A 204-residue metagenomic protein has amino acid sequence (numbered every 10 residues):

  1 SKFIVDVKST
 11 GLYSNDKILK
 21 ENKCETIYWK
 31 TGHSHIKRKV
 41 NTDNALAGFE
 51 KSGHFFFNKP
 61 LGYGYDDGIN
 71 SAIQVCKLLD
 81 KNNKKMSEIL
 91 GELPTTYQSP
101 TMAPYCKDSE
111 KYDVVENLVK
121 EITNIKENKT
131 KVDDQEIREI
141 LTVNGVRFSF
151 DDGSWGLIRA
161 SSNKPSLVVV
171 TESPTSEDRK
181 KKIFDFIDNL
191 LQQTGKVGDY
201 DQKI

Functional and structural regions predicted by a protein language model:
S1-V170, S176-I204: Phosphate-binding and adjacent anionic-ligand microenvironments
